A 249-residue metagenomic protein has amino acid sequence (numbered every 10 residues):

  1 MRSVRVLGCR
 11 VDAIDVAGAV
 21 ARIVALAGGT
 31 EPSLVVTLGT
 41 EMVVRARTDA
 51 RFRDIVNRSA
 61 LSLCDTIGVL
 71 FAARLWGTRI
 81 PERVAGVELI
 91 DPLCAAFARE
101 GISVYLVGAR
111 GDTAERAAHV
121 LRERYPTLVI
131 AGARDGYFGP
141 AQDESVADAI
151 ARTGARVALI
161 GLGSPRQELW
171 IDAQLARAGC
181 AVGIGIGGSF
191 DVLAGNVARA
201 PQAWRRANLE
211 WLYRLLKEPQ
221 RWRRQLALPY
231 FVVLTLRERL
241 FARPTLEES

Functional and structural regions predicted by a protein language model:
M1-R83, V87-E88: N-terminal nucleotide/polyanion-binding subdomain common to many enzyme families
G39-V43, L162-Q167, S189-F190: Short glycine-rich anion-binding loops that position phosphate/pyrophosphate groups of nucleotides and phosphorylated
A50, D54-R58, E168-I186: A short, gly/pro- and small-residue-rich
A60, A131, R156, A181: Conserved acidic residues
L70-A149, T153: Conserved beta-alpha
L70-R74, F97, A200-S249: A transmembrane-helix-recognition feature enriched in membrane-embedded lipid enzymes and envelope glyco-/phospholipid
D135-A141, A181-K217: Short, flexible loop segments at boundaries between secondary-structure elements
I150, G154-S164, C180: Proline-aspartate-enriched helix->loop->beta-strand connector
